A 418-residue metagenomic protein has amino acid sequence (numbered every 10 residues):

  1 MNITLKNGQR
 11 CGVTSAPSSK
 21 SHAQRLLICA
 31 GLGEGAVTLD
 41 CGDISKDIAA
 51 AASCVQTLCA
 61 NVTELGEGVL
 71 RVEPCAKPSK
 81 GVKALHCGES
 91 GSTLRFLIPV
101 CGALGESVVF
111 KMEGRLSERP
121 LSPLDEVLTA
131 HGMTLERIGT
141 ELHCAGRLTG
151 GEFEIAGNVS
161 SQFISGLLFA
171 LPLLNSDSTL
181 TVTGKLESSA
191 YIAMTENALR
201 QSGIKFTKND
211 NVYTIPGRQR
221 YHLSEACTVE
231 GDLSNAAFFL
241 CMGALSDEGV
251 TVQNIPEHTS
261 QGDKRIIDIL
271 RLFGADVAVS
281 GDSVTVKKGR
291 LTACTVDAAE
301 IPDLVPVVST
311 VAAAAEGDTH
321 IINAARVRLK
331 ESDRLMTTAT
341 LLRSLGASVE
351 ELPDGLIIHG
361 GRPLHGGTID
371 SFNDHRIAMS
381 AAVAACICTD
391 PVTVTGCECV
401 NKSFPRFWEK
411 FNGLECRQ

Functional and structural regions predicted by a protein language model:
M1-Q418: Short, structured segments at the rim of ligand-binding sites
